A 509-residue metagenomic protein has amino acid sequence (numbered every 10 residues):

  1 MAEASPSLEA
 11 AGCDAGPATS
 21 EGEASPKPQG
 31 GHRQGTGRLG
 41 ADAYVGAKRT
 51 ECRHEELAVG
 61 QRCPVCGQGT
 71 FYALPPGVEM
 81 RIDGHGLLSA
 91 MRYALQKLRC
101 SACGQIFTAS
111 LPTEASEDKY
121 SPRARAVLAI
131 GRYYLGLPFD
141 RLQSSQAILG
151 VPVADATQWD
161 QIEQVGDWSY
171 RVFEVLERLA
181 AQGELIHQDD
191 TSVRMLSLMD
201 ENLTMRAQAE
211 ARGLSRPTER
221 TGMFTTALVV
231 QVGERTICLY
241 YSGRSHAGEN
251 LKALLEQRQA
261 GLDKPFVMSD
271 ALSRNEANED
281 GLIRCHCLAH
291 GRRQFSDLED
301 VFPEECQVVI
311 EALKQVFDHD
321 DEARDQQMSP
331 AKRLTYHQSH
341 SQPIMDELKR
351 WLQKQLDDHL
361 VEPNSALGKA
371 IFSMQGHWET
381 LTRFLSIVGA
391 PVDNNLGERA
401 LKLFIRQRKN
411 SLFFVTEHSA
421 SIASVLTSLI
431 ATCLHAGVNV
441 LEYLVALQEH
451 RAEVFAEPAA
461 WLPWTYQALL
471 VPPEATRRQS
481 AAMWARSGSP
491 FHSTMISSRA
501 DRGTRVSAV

Functional and structural regions predicted by a protein language model:
M1-S116, H187-Q188, R194, A209 (+1 more regions): Short, flexible loop/hinge motifs at secondary-structure junctions
C63, C100, L128, L142 (+8 more regions): Mobile genetic element proteins and their domesticated derivatives, centered on retroelements and DNA transposons
Y72-P75, T108-L111, M195-S197, E249-N250 (+5 more regions): Short helix/loop capping segments that flank catalytic or ligand/cofactor-binding pockets
R81-E184, I430-T432: Short, positively charged, Gly/Tyr-enriched micro-motifs that form contact patches at catalytic or ligand/partner
Q146-V151, T157-S273: RNase H-like nuclease fold core
L185-I186, F266-V267, A271-S273, E279-E311: Conserved beta-strand -> loop -> alpha-helix junction used to position metal-binding or nucleic-acid-contacting
S269-N278, E311-W484, V509: Acidic/histidine-rich catalytic cores and adjacent linkers of DNA breakage/strand-transfer/modification proteins
R478-S489, S493-S507: Low-acidity, Ser/Thr- and Arg-rich intrinsically disordered low-complexity segments
